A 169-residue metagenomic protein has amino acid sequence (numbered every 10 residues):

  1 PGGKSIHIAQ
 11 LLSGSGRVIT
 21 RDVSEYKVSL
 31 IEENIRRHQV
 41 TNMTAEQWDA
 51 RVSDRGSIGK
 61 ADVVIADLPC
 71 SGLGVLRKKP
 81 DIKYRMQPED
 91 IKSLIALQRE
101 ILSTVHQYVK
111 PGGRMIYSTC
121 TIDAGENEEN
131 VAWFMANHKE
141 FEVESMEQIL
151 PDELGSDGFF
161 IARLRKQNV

Functional and structural regions predicted by a protein language model:
P1-V169: S-adenosylmethionine
